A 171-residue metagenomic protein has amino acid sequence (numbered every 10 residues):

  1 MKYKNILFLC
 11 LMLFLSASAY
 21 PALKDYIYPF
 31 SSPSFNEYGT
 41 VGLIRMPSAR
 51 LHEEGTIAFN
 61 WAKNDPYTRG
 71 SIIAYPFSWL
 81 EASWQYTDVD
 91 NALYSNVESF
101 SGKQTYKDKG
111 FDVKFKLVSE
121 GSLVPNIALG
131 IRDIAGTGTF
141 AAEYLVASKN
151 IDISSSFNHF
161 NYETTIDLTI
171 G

Functional and structural regions predicted by a protein language model:
M1-L7: Bacterial N-terminal signal peptides that target proteins for export
Y3, N150, G171: Histidine- and/or cysteine-centered catalytic micro-motif in compact active-site loops
F8-S16: Bacterial N-terminal signal peptides
Y20-T139, N150-T164: Transmembrane beta-barrel domains of Gram-negative outer membranes and organellar outer membranes
A147: Cytosolic catalytic regions of ATP/NTP-dependent phosphoryl-transfer enzymes
E163-G171: Active-site pocket-lining/capping segments in soluble small-molecule metabolic enzymes
